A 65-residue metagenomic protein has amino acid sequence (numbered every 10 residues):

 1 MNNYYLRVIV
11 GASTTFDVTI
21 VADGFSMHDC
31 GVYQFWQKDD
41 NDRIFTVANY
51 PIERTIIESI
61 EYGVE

Functional and structural regions predicted by a protein language model:
N2-S13: A short beta-strand micro-motif
Y4-Y5, Y33, Y50, Y62: Sequence-level detector for tyrosine residue identity
A12, V18, E53-I57: A subset of signal/propeptide-processing and intrinsically disordered low-complexity segments in secreted/extracellular
S13-A48: Acidic, low-complexity, intrinsically disordered interaction modules
K38-E65: Short, mixed-charge low-complexity intrinsically disordered segments
